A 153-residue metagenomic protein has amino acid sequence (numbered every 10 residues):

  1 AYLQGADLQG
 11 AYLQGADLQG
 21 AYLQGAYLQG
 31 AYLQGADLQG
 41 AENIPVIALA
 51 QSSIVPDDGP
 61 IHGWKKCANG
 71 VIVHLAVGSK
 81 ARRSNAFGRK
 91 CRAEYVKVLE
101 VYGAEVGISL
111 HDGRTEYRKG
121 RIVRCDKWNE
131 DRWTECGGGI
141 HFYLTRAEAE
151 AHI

Functional and structural regions predicted by a protein language model:
A1-I153: Intrinsic low-complexity/IDR segments
